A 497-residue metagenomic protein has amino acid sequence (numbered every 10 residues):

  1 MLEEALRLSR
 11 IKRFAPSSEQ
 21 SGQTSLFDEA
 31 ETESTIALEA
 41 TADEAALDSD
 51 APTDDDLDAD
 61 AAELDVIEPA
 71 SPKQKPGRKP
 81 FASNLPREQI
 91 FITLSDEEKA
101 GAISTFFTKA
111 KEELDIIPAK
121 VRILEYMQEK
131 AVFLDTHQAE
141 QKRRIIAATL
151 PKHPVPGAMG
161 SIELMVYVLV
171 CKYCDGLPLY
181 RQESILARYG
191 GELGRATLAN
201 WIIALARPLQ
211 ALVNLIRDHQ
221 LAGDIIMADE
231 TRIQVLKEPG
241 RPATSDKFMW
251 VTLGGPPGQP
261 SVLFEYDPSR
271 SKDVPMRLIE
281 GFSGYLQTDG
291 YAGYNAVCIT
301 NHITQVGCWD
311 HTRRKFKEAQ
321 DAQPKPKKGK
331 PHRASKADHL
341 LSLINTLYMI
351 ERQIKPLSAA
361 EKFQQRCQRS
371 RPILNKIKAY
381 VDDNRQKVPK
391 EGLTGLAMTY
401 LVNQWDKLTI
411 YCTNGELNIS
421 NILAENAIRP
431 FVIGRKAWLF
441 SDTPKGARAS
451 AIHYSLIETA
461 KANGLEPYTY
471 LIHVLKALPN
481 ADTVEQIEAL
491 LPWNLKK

Functional and structural regions predicted by a protein language model:
M1-M159, M227-A228, G254, R366: Short, flexible loop/hinge motifs at secondary-structure junctions
A45, Q74, P80, E88 (+2 more regions): Catalytic center-proximal scaffold of phosphoryl-transfer enzymes
